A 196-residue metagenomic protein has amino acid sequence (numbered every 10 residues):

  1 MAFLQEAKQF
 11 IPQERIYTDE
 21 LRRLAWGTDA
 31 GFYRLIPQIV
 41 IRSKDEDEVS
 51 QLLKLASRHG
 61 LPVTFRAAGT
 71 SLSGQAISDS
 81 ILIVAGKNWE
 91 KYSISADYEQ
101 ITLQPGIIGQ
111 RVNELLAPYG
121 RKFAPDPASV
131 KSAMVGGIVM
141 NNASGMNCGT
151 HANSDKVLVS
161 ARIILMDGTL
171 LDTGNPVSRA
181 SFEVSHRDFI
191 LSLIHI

Functional and structural regions predicted by a protein language model:
M1-K54, R58, A68-E99, A128 (+1 more regions): N-terminal flexible segment immediately upstream of the FAD-binding catalytic core in FAD-dependent oxidoreductases
S43, F65, P105: Conserved strand-loop elements at the edges of beta-sheets that form or border functional pockets
S57-H59, R66-A68, A133, V157: Short, basic and Ser/Thr-rich N-terminal targeting/leader segments
L61-P62, K122: Residue-level detector of anion-binding/catalytic polar loops
A67-T70, I108, H195-I196: Ser/Thr-glycine-rich phosphate-binding loops at phosphate-binding pockets of nucleotides, nucleotide cofactors
K91-I94, I101-I194: FAD-binding subdomain of flavoenzyme oxidoreductases
